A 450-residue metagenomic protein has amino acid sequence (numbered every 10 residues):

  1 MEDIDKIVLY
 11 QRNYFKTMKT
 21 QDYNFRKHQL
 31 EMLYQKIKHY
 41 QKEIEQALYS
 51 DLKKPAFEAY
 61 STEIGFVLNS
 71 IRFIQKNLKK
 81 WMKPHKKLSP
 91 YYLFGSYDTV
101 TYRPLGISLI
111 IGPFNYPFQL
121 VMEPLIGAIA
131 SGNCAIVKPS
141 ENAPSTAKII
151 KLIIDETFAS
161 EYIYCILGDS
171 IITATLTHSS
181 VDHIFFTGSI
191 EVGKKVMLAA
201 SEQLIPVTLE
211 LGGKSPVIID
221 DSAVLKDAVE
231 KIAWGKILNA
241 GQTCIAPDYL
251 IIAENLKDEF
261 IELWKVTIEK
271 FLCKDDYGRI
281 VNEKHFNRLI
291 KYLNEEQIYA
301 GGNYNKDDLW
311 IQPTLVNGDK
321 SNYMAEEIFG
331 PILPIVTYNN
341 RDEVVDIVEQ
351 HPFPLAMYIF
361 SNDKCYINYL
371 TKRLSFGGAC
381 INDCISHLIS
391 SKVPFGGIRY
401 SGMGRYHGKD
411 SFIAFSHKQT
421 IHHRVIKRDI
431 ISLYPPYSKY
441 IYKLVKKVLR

Functional and structural regions predicted by a protein language model:
M1-T99: N-terminal Rossmann-like NAD(P)+-binding subdomain of aldehyde/semialdehyde dehydrogenases
F15, K19, Y34-I37, Q41 (+14 more regions): Structural signal for hydrophobic packing residues in well-ordered secondary-structure cores of soluble enzyme domains
Q21-F25, I218, K270, I311-R450: Conserved C-terminal structural/oligomerization subdomain of aldehyde/semialdehyde dehydrogenase
R26, I71, G132, I163 (+7 more regions): Residue-level signal for inorganic ion chemistry
Y91-D227: Rossmann-like NAD(P) dinucleotide-binding subdomain of oxidoreductase/dehydrogenase enzymes
P124, I150, V196, W264 (+2 more regions): Aromatic/hydrophobic pocket-lining residues that form π-stacking "cages" and hydrophobic walls in ligand
F158, E191-S321, I381, L449: ALDH superfamily catalytic-core signature
